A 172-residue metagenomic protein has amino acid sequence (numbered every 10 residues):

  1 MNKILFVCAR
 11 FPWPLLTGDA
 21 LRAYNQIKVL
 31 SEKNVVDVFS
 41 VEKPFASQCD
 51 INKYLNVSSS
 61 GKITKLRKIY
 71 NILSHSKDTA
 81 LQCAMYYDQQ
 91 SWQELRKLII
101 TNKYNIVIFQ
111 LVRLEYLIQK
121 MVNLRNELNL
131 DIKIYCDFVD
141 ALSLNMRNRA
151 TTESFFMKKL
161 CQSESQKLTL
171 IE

Functional and structural regions predicted by a protein language model:
M1-S58, I100-N102: N-terminal subdomain of nucleotide-sugar transferases
A9, V112, F138-A141: Histidine-centered beta-alpha loop that forms part of the nucleotide-sugar donor binding/catalytic region in diverse
L30-S31, L124-L130: Short, conserved loop/helix-junction motifs that constitute active-site signature segments in enzyme catalytic cores
V38-L98: A conserved catalytic-core segment of Leloir-type glycosyltransferases
P44-D50, Y116-I118, L144: Short, charged/polar "capping" segments at the starts of alpha-helices and the immediately preceding loops
Y54-V57, R125-N126, T151-F155: Short, hinge-like loop/turn segments at secondary-structure boundaries
L66-M85, Y135-L170: Acceptor-binding helix/loop patch of EC 2.4 sugar-transfer enzymes, predominantly nucleotide-sugar-dependent
L95-Y116, D131-Y135: Short N-terminal targeting/anchoring amphipathic segment
